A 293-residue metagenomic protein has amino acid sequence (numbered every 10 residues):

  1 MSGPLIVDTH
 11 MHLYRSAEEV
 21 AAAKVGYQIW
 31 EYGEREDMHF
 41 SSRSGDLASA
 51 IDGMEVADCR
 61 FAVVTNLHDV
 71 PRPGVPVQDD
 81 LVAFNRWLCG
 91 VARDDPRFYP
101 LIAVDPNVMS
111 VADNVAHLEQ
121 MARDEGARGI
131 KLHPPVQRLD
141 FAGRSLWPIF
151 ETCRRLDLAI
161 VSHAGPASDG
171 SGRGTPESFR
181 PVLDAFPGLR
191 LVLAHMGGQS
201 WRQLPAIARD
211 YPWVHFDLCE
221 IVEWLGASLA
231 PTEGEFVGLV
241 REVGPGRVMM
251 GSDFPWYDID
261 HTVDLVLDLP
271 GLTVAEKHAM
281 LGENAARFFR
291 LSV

Functional and structural regions predicted by a protein language model:
S2-T9, E18-F61, G238, E242-M249 (+1 more regions): Mid-to-C-terminal alpha-helical segments outside catalytic/metal-binding sites
L5-Y14, R155, V182-A185: A generic "structured core" feature
I6, A62, F98-P100, I160 (+4 more regions): Hydrophobic/aromatic residues located in beta-strands of well-ordered beta-sheets within soluble catalytic
H10, M54, L88, I130 (+6 more regions): Conserved, mostly hydrophobic/aromatic
H10-S16, H163, H195: Histidine-centered divalent metal-coordination motifs
G45-G53, A83-W87, N114-L118, P176-F179 (+2 more regions): Alpha-helical scaffolding within the catalytic cores of extracellular/periplasmic polymer-degrading hydrolases
R60, N66, V70-S168, R173-G174 (+1 more regions): Active-site gating/metal-coordination segments in enzymes
E125-G129, L139-M249: Catalytic pocket-lining loop regions of alpha/beta-barrel enzymes, especially the amidohydrolase/enolase/GH5 lineages
